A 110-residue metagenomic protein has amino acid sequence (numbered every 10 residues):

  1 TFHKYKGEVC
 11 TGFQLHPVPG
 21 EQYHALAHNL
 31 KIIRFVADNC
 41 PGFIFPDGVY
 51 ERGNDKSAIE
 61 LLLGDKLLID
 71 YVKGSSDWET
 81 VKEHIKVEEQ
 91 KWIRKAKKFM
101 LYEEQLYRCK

Functional and structural regions predicted by a protein language model:
T1-E83: Conserved functional hotspot residues or short segments at active or partner-binding sites across diverse domains
I69-K110: C-terminal regions of mature proteins
